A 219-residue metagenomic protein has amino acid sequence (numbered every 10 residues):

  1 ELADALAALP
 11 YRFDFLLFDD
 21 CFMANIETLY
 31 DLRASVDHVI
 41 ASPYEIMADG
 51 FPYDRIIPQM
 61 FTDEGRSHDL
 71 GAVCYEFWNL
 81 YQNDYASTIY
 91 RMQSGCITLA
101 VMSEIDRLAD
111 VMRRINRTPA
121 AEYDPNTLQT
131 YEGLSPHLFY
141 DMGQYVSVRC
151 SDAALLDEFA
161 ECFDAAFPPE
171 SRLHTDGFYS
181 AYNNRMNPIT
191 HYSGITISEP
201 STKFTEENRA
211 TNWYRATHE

Functional and structural regions predicted by a protein language model:
E1-E219: Terminal, contiguous helix-loop blocks that mediate binding/assembly
